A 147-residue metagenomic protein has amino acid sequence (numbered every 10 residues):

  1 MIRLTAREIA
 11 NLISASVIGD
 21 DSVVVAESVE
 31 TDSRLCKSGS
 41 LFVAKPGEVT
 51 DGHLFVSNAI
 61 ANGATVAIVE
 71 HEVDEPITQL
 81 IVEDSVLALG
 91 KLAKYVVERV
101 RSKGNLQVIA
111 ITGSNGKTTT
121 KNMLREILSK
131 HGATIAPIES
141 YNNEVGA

Functional and structural regions predicted by a protein language model:
M1-K91, Y95: N-terminal leader/targeting and accessory segments in enzymes
A10, L89-A147: Phosphate-binding loop of NTP-binding sites
